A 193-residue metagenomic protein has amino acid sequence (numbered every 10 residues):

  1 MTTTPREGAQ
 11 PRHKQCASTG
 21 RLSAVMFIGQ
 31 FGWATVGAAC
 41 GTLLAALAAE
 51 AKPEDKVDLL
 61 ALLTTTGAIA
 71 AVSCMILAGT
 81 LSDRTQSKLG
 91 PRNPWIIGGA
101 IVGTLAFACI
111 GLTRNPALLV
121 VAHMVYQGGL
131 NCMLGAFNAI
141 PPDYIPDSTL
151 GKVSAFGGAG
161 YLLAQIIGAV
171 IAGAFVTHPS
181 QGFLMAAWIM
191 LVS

Functional and structural regions predicted by a protein language model:
G8-A68: Helix-loop boundary and gating motifs at the non-cytosolic
F27, F31, A106-I110, R114-M133: Hydrophobic core of transmembrane alpha-helices in multi-pass small-molecule transporters, especially MFS/SLC-type
A46, E50, I166-F183: Transmembrane alpha-helix termini and helix-breaking/packing motifs in multi-pass membrane transporters
L60-S82: Central cavity-lining transmembrane alpha-helices of secondary-active solute carriers, predominantly the Major
G67-V72, G151-V176: Glycine-rich segments within core transmembrane alpha-helices of 12-TM secondary carriers
R92-A108: Structural signature of the two symmetry-related core transmembrane helices
G98, Q181-S193: Symmetry-related core transmembrane helices of the 12-TM Major Facilitator Superfamily/SLC fold
V125-A159: Cytoplasmic helix-loop-helix junction between adjacent transmembrane helices in 12-TM secondary transporters
